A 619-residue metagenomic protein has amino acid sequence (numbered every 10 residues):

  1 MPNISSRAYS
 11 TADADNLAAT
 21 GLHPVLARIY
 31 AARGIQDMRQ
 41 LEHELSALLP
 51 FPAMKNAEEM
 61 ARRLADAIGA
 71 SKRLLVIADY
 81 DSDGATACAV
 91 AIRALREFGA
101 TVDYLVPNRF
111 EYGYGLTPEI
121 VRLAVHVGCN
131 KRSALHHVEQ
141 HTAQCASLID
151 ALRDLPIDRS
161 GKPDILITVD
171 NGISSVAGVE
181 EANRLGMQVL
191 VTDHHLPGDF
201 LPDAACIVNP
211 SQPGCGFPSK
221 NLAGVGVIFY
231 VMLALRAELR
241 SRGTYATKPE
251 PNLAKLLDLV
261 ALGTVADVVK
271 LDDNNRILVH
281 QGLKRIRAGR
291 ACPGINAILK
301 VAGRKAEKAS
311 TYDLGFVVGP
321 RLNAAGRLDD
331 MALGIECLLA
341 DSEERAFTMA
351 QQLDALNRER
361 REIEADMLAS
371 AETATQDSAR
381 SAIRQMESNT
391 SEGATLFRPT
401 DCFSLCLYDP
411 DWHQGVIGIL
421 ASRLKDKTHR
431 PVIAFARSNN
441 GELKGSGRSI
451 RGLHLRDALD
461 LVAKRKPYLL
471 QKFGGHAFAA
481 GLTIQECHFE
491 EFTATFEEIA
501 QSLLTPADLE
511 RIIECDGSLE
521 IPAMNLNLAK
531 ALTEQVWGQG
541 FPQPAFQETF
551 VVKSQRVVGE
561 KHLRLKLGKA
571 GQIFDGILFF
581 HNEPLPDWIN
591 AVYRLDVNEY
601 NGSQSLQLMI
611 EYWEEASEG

Functional and structural regions predicted by a protein language model:
P2, R7-R132, H136-Q140, Q144-I165 (+4 more regions): Hydrophobic helix-and-loop "lid/oligomerization" segment in the mid-to-C-terminal part of catalytic domains
A124-V127, L166-V269: Conserved phosphate-handling catalytic cores of large alpha/beta enzymes
R465-L470, E498-T505: A common structural junction motif
G474, L532, V551, P586-E599: OB-fold and OB-like beta-barrel modules that bind single-stranded nucleic acids
H488-F492, W588-G619: OB-fold single-stranded nucleic acid-binding module
Q539-G559, A591: Structural detector for short beta-strands of small beta-barrel domains
Q555-E560, L578-E583, D596-Q607: Single-stranded nucleic-acid-binding OB-fold domains
G568-P584: Beta-strand/loop nucleic-acid-binding surfaces
